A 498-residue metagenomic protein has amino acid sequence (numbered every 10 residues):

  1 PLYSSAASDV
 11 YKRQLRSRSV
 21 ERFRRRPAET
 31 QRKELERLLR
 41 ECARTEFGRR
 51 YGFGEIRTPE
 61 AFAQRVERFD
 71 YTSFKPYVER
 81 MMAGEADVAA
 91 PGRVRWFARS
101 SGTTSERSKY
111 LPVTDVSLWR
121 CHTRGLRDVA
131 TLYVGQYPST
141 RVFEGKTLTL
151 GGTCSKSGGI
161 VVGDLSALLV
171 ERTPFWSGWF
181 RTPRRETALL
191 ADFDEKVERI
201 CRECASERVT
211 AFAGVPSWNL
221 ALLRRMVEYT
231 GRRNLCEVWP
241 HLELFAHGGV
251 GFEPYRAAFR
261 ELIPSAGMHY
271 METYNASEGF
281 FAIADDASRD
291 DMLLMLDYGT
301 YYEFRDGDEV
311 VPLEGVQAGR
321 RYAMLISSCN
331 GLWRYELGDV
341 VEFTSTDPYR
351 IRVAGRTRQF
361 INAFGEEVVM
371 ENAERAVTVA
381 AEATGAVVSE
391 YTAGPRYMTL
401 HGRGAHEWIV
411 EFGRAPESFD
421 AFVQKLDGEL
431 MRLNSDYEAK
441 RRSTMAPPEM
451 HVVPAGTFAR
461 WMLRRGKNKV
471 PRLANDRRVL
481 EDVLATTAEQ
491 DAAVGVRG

Functional and structural regions predicted by a protein language model:
S5-G54, F62-V66, Y77-G84, S166-G498: Active-site glycine/GP-rich loop and adjacent strand/helix microenvironment that borders small-molecule binding pockets
K33-F97, S108-V113, R120, D128-S139 (+1 more regions): Active-site diphosphate/adenylate-binding microenvironment
A98-T104: Conserved helicase ATPase motor motifs in RecA-like P-loop NTPase domains
E106-L111, F360-A363: Short small-residue beta-strand/loop micro-motif enriched in glycine and branched aliphatics
R107, F143-G145, H241-L242, M268: Short coil/turn connectors at secondary-structure junctions
T131-F175, T187: Conserved AMP-binding loop of ANL adenylate-forming enzymes
